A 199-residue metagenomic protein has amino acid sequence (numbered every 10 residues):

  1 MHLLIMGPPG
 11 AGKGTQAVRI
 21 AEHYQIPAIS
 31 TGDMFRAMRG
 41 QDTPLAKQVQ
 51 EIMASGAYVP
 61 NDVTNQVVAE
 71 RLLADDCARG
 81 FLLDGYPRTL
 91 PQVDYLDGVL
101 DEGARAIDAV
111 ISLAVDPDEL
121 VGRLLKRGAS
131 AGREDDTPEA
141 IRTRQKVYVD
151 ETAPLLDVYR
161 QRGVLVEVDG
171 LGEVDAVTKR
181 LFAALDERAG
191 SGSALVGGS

Functional and structural regions predicted by a protein language model:
M1-S199: Glycine-rich phosphate-binding loop of ATP-dependent small-molecule kinases
